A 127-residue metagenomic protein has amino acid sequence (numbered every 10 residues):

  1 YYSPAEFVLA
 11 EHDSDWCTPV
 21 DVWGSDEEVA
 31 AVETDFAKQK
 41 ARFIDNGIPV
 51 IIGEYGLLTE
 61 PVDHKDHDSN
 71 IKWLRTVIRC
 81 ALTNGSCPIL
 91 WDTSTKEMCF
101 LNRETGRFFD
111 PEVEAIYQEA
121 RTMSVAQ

Functional and structural regions predicted by a protein language model:
Y1-T83: Extracellular glycoside hydrolase catalytic/binding regions
V62-Q127: Aromatic-rich peripheral "rim/lid" segments of glycoside hydrolase catalytic domains that contact and position glycan
